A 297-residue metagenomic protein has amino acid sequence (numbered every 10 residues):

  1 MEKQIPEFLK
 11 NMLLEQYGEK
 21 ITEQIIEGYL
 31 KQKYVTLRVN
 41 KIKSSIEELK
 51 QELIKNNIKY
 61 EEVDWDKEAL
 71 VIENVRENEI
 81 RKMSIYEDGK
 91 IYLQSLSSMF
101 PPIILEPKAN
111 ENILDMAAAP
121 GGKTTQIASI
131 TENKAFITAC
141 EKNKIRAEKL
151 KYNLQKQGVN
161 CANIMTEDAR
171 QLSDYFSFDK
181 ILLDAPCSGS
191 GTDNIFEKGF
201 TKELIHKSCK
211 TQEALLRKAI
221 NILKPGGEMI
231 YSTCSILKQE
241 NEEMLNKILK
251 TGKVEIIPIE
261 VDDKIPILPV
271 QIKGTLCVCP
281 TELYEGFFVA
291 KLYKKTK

Functional and structural regions predicted by a protein language model:
M1-K297: S-adenosylmethionine
